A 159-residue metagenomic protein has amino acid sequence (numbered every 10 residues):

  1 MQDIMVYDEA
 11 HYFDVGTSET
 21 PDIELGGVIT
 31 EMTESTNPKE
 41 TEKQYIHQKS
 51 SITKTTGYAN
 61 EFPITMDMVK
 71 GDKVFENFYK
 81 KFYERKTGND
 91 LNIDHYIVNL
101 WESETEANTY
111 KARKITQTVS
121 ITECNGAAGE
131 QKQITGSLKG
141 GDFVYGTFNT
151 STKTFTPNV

Functional and structural regions predicted by a protein language model:
M1-I4, K139, F143-V159: Viral virion structural and adsorption modules
M1-K70, Q117-K132: Solvent-exposed edge beta-strands and adjacent loop segments that serve as assembly or binding interfaces
M32, V98-G146: Short beta-strand and beta-hairpin "edge-sheet" elements
H47-S50, F82-E84, Q133-K139, T156-N158: Generic alpha-helical propensity signal that fires on short helical segments and nearby coil/disordered stretches
K49-I115, Y145-T154: Extracellular/virion structural assembly segments
